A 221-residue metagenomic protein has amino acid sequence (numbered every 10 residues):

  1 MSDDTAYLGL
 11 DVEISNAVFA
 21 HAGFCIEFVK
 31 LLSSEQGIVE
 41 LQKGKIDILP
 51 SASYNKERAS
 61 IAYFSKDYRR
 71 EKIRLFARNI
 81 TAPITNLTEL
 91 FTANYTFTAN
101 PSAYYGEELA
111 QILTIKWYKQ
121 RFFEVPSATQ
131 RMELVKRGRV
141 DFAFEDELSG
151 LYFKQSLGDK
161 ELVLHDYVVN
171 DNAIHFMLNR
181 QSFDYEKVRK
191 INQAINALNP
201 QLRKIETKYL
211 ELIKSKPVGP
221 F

Functional and structural regions predicted by a protein language model:
M1-K56, S60, E124, A194 (+1 more regions): Extracytoplasmic small-molecule ligand-binding "clamshell" domains of the periplasmic binding protein/Venus flytrap
D4-A17, N79-K116, L148: Bilobed "Venus flytrap"/periplasmic-binding protein-like clamshell domains and structurally analogous long
G9-H21, T88-N94, P101-A103, F176-E211: Extended ligand-binding regions for polar small-molecule ligands
I26, A103-F123, I195-F221: Ligand-binding clefts/hinges and TM-proximal coupling segments of bilobed small-molecule sensing domains
K30, E35-D47, Y63, T88-L90 (+2 more regions): Short helices/loops that flank or line small-molecule/ion binding pockets
E35, A52-I61, E108-Q111, D141-V163 (+1 more regions): A ligand-binding cleft/hinge motif common to bilobed small-molecule-binding domains
F64-N86, F176-N179: Hydrophobic/proline-rich hinge and linker segments of small-molecule sensing/allosteric domains, predominantly
R70-R74, S156-I195, L212-F221: Periplasmic-binding protein-like
